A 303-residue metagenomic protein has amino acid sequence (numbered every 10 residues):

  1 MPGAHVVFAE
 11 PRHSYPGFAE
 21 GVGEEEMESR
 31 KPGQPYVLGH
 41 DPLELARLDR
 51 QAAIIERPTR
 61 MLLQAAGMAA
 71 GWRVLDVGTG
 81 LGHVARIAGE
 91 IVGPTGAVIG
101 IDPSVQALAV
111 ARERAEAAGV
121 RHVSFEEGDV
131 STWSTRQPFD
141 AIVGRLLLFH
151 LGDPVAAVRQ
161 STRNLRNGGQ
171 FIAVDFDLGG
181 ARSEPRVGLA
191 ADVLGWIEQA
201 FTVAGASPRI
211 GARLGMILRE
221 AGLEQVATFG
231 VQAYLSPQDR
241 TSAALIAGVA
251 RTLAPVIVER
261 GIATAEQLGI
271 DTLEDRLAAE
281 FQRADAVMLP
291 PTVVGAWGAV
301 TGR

Functional and structural regions predicted by a protein language model:
Y15-F18, V22-L45, D49-R50: N-terminal, positively charged/glycine-rich alpha-helical extensions of SAM-dependent methyltransferases
V37, D41-E44, V226-M288: C-terminal helical/coil "lid" or tail adjacent to the Rossmann-like core of SAM-dependent
A53-W72, I87: Conserved alpha-helix/loop element of class I SAM-dependent methyltransferases that forms part of the SAM/SAH-binding
L75-V77, L81-W133: Class I SAM-dependent methyltransferase SAM/SAH-binding core
T132-I142: A short acidic, Gly/Pro-enriched loop at the edge of an enzyme's catalytic core that lines a small-molecule cofactor
D140-P154: A short SAM/SAH-binding and catalytic strip from SAM-dependent methyltransferases
V155-Q170: A short glycine-rich, Lys/Arg-flanked "PGG" loop and its adjoining helix->strand segment in the class I
I172-R240, V258-E259: Conserved catalytic/acceptor-binding region of the Class I
